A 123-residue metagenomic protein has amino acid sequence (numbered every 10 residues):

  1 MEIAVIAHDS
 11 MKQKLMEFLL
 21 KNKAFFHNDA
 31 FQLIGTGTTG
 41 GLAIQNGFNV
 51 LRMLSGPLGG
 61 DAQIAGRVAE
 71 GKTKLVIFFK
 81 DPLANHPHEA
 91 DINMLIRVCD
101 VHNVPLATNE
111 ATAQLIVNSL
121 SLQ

Functional and structural regions predicted by a protein language model:
M1-I3: Extreme N-terminal starter segment of soluble prokaryotic enzymes
M16-D29: Glycine-rich, flexible N-terminal cofactor/catalytic loop recognition
D29-T39: Short internal beta-strands
F31, N49-G59: Short hydrophobic/aromatic-enriched beta-strand-loop microsegments
I34-T36, R52, F78, L106-E110: General beta-strand structural signal in soluble alpha/beta enzymes
G59-V98: Mid-chain, well-packed structural core segment of small domains
A84, I92-Q123: Ser/Thr/Gly-rich flexible loops in soluble cytosolic domains mediating phosphotransfer, phosphorylation
